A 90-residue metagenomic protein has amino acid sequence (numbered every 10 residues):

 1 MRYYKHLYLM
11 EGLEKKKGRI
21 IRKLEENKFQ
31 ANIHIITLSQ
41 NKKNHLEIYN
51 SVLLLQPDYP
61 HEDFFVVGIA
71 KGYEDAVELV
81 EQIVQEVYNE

Functional and structural regions predicted by a protein language model:
M1-L24: Negatively charged, low-complexity tracts enriched in Asp/Glu with abundant Ser/Thr
M10, K23, L38-N41, S51 (+2 more regions): Compositionally biased, intrinsically disordered low-complexity segments
K16, L53, Q85-Y88: Hydrophobic alpha-helical segments
I21-R22, L46-Y49, V77-V84: Generic detector of well-ordered alpha-helical segments enriched in charged/polar residues, highlighting helical
E26, T37-Q40, V80-E86: A general structural signal for short secondary-structure boundary/capping elements
E26-Q30, G72: Short acidic/polar alpha-helix capping motifs at helix-coil junctions
F29-F64: Short aromatic-glycine-(Arg/Gly/Cys) micro-motifs in beta-strand/loop hairpins
D58-E90: Short, compact, well-ordered microdomains
